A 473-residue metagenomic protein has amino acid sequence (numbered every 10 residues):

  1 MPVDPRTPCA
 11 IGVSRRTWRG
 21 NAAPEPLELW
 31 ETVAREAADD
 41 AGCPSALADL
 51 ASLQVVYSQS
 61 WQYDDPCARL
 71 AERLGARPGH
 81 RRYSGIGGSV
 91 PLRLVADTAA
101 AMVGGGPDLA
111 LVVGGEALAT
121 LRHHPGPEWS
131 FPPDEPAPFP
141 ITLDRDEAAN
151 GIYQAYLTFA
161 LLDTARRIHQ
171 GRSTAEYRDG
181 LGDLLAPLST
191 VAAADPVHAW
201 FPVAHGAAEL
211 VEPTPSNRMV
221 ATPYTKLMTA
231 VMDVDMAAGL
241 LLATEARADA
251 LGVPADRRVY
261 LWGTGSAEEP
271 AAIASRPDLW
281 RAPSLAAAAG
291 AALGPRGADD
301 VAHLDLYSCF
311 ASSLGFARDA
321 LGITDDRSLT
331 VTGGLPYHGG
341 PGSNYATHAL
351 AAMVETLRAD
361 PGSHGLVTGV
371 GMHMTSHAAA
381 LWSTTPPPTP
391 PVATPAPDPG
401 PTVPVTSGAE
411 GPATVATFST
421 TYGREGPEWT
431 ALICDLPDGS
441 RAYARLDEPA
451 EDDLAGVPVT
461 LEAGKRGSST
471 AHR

Functional and structural regions predicted by a protein language model:
M1-G85, A100-P107, L111-R247, V253-H338 (+3 more regions): Conserved "HGTGT" condensation-loop signature of ketosynthase/thiolase-family condensing enzymes that catalyze
L29, V90, Y345, A349: Soluble or luminal CAZymes and related metallo-dependent hydrolases
P91-A100: Conserved phosphate-binding catalytic cores of ATP/NTP-utilizing and phosphoryl-transfer enzymes
A96-D97, D278, G342-A349: Short, surface-exposed amphipathic charged segments that create phosphate/polyanion-binding patches used for binding
H338-A346, L357, G362: A conserved active-site cap/scaffold subdomain adjacent to cofactor or substrate pockets
G365-V367: Active-site capping/gating regions of soluble enzymes
M372-H373: C-terminal substrate-binding/catalytic lobe of Rossmann-fold NAD(P)-dependent dehydrogenases
